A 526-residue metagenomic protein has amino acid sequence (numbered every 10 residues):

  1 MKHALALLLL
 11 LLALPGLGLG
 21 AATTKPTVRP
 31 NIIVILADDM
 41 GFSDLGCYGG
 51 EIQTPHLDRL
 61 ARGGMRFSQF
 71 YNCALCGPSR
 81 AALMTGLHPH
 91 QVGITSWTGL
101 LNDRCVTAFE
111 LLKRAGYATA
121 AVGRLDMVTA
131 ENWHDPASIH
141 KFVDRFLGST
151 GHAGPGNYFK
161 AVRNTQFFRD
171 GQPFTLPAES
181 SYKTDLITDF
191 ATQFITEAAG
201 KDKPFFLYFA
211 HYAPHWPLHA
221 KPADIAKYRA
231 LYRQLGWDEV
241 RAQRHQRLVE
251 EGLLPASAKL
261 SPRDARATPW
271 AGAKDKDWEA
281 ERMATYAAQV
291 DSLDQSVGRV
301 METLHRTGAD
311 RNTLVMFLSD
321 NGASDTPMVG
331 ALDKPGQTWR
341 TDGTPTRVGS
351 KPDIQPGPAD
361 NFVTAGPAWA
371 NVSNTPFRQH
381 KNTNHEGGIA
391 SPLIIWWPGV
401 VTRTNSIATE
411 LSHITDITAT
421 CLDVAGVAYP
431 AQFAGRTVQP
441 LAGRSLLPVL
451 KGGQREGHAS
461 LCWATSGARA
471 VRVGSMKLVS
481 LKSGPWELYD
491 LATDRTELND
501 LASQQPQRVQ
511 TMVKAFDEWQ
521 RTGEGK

Functional and structural regions predicted by a protein language model:
M1-A4: Positively charged n-region of N-terminal signal peptides that target proteins for export
A6-G16: Bacterial N-terminal signal peptides
L19-K482, W486, T493-R521, G525-K526: Formylglycine-dependent sulfatase
